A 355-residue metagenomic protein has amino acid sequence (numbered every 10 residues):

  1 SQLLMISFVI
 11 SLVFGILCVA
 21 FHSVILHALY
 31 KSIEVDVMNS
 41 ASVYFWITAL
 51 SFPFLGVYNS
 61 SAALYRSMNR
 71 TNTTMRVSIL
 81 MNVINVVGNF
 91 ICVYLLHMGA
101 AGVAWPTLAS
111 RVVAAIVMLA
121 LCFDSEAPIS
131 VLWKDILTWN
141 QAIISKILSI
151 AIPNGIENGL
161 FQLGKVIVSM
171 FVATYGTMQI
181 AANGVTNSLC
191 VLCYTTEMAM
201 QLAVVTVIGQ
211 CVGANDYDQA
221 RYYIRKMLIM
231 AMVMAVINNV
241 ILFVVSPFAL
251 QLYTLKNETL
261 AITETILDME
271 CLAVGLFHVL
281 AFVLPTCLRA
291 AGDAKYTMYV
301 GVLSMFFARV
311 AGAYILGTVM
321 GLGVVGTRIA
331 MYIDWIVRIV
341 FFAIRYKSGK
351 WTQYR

Functional and structural regions predicted by a protein language model:
S1-I16, L55-T74, S169, I180-S246 (+1 more regions): Small-residue-rich hydrophobic transmembrane alpha-helices
S1-S51, L95-I152, I208-V274, G317-R355: Short alpha-helical transmembrane segments in multi-pass integral membrane proteins
S11-V19, G56, S60, L64 (+10 more regions): Hydrophobic positions within alpha-helical transmembrane segments of bacterial inner-membrane proteins
S23-V24, A63, F90, T107 (+10 more regions): Transmembrane alpha-helix boundary and packing residues in multipass membrane permease domains and related
I47, Y58, M81, S110-A114 (+3 more regions): Transmembrane helical elements of multi-pass membrane transporters/channels
I47-R66, T74-N85, V103-M118, E197-Q201 (+4 more regions): Short runs within selected transmembrane alpha-helices of multi-pass transporters and secretion channels
R70-T71, G99, G176-T177, K256 (+2 more regions): Short loop-to-helix capping motifs
